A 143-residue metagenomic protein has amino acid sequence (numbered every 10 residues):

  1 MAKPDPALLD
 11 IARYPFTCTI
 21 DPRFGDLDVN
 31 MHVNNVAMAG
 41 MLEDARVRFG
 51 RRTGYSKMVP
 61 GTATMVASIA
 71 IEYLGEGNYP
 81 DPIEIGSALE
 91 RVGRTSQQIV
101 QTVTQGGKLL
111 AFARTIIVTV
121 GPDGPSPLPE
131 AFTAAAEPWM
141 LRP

Functional and structural regions predicted by a protein language model:
M1-C18, Y73, G77-Y79, E90-P143: HotDog/MaoC-like acyl-thioester-processing domains
A2-R48, R52: Catalytic strand-loop segment that frames the active site of acyl-thioester-processing enzymes
V33, T64-V66, L110: A broad, structural micro-motif
R48-V59, T64: A short, contiguous structural element within a folded domain that forms the immediate neighborhood of a functional site
P60-N78: Small beta-barrel nucleic-acid-binding modules, principally OB-folds
